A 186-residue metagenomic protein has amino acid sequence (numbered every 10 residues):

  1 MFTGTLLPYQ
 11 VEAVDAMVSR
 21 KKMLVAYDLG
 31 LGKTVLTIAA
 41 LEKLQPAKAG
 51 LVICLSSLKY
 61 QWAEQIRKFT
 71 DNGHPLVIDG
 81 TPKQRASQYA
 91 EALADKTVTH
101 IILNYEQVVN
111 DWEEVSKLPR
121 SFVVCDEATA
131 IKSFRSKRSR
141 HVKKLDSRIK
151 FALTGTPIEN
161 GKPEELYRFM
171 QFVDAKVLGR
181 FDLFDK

Functional and structural regions predicted by a protein language model:
M1-A26: Conserved pre-motif I regulatory segment
R20-A40: Walker A/P-loop
V25, V123-V124: Walker B beta-strand of ABC/ABC-like P-loop ATPase nucleotide-binding domains, specifically the conserved hydrophobic
G30, E106-V109, T129-K132, T156-I158: Catalytic acidic motif of RecA-like/P-loop NTPases
T34-A39, A47-K68, N160-E165: Conserved Walker A/P-loop ATP-binding site and its immediately adjacent core in helicase/helicase-like ATPase domains
P46-A49, K68, K83, F122 (+2 more regions): Conserved P-loop NTPase motor "coupling/switch" region that bridges the ATPase
L58-K83, V173-V177: Conserved helix-turn-beta segment of the N-terminal RecA-like "Helicase ATP-binding" lobe in SF1/SF2 helicases
P82-F122, S133-R140: Conserved helix/coil segment N-terminal to the catalytic DExD/H
